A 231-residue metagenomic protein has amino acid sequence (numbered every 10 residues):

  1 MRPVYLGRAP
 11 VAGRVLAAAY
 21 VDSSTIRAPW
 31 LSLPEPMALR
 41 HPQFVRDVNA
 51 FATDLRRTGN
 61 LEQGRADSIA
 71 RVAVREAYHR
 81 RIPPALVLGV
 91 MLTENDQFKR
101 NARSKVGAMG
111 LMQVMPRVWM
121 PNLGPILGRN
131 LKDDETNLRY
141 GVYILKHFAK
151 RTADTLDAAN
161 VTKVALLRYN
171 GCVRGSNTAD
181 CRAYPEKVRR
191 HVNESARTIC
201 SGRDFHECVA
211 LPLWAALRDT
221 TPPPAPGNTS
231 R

Functional and structural regions predicted by a protein language model:
M1-S24: Extreme N-terminal leader/anchor segments
I26-P226: Catalytic glycan-binding domains that act on GlcNAc-containing polysaccharides
N228-R231: Short, solvent-exposed mixed-charge patches
